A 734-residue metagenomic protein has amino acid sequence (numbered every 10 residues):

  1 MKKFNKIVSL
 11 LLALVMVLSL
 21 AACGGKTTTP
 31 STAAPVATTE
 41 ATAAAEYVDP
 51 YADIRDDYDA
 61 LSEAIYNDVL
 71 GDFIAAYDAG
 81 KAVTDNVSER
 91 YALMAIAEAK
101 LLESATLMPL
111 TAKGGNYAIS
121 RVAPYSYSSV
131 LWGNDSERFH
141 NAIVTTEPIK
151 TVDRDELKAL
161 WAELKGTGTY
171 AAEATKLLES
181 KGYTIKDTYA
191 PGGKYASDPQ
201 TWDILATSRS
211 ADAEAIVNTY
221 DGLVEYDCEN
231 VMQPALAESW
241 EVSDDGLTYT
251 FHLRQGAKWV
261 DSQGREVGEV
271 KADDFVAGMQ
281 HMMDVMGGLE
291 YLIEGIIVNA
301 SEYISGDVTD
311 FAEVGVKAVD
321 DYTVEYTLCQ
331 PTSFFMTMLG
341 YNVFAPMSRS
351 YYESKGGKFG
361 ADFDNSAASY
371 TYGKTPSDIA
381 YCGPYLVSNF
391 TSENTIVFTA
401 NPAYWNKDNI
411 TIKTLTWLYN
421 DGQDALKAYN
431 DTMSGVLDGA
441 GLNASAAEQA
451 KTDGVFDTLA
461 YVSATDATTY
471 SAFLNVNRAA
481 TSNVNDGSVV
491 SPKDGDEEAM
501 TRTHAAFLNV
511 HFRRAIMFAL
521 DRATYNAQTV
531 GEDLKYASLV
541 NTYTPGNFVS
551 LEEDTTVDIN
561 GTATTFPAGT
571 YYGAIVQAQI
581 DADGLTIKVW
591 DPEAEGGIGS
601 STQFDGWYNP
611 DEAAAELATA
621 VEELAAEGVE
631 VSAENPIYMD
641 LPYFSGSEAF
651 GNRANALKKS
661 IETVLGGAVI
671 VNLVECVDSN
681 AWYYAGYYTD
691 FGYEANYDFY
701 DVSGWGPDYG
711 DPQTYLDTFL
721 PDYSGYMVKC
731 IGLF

Functional and structural regions predicted by a protein language model:
S19-A22: C-terminal motif of bacterial Sec signal peptides marking the signal peptidase cleavage site
A44-G193, D198, A211-A215, A400 (+4 more regions): Detector for C-terminal structural segments
T84-A105, V267, K271-A277, D321-T327 (+7 more regions): Alpha-helical secondary-structure segments
E89, E238-E294, V319, E325 (+3 more regions): Aromatic- and charge-enriched surface segment that lines or borders ligand/interaction sites
I185-Q200, E238, T248-H252, F275-G278 (+7 more regions): Short, well-ordered beta-strand elements
G192-D244, A380: N-terminal lobe/hinge region of extracytoplasmic solute-binding protein
T207-S210, E214-V217, D227-V231, T309-E313 (+4 more regions): Gly/Pro-rich hinge or "lid" segments in bacterial periplasmic/extracellular proteins
Y372-P376, A403-D453, D466: Ligand-site clamp/hinge motif
